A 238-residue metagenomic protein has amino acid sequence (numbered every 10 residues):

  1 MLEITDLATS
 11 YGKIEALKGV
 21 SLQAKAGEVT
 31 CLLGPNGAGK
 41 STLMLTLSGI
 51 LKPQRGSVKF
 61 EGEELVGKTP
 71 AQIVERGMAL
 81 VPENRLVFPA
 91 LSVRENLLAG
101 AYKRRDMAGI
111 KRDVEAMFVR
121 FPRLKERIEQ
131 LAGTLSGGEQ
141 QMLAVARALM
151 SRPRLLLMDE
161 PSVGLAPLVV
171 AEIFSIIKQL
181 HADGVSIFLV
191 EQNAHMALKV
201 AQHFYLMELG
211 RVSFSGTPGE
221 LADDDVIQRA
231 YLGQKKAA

Functional and structural regions predicted by a protein language model:
G12, T30, K68, V93-R112 (+2 more regions): ABC-type ATPase nucleotide-binding domains, specifically the catalytic core motifs of the NBD
L33-P35: The feature captures the beta-strand-to-loop junction immediately N-terminal to the Walker
S48: Helix-to-loop junction immediately C-terminal to a conserved catalytic motif
G56-E64, R76, I110-V114: Conserved ABC transporter NBD signature motif
L131-L135, E139: Conserved ABC ATPase signature
A148-L149: ABC ATPase C-loop
L156-E160: Catalytic Walker B motif of ABC-type/P-loop ATPase nucleotide-binding domains
